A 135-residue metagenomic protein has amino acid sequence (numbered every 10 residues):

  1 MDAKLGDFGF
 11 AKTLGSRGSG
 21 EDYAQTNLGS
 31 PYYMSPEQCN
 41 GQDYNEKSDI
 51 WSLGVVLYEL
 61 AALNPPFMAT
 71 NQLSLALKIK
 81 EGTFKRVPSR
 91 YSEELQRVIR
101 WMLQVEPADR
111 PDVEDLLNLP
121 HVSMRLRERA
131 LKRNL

Functional and structural regions predicted by a protein language model:
A24-M34: Conserved activation segment of eukaryotic-like protein kinases, specifically the C-terminal portion of the activation
D49: Conserved catalytic-loop aspartate of Hanks-type protein kinases
A62-P65: Structural helix C-cap motif within protein kinase domains
R90-M102: Conserved C-terminal C-lobe helix
V105-A108, D115-A130: Terminal C-lobe "cap" of eukaryotic-type protein kinase domains
